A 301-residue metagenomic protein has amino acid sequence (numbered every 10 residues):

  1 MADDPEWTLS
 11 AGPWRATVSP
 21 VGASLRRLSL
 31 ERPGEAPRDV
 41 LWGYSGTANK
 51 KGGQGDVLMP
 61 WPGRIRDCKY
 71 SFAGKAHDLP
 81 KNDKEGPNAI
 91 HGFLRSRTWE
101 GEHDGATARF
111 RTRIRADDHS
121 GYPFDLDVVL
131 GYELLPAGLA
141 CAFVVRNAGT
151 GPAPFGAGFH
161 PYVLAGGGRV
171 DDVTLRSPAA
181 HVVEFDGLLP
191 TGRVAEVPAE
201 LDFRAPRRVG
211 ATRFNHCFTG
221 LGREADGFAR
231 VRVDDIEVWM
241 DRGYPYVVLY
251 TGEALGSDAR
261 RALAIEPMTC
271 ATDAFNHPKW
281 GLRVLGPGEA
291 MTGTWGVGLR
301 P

Functional and structural regions predicted by a protein language model:
M1-G12: Short, Gly/Pro- and small/polar-rich lid/capping loops
L9, A16, I114-G166: Acidic, contiguous internal or C-terminal segments within carbohydrate-active enzymes that form a structured patch used
T17-A76, N82: Acidic-aromatic substrate-binding/catalytic surfaces of carbohydrate-active enzymes
V18, Y70-D78, V284-R300: Short Pro-Gly-centered flexible turn/kink motifs
N82-P136: Extended, loop-rich substrate-binding clefts of extracytoplasmic carbohydrate-active enzymes
P152-P154, Y162-G243: Active-site/ligand-binding surface loops and adjacent short beta/alpha elements that line catalytic pockets across
R232-T272: Glycine-rich active-site loops that engage anionic ligands at enzyme catalytic sites
